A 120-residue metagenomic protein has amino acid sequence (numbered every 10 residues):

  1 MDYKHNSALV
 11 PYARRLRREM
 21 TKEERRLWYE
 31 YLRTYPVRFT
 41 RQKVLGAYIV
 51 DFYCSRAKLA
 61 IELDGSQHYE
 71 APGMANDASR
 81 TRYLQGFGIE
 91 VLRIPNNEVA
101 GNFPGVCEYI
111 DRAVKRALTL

Functional and structural regions predicted by a protein language model:
M1-L120: Nucleic-acid endo/exonuclease domains
